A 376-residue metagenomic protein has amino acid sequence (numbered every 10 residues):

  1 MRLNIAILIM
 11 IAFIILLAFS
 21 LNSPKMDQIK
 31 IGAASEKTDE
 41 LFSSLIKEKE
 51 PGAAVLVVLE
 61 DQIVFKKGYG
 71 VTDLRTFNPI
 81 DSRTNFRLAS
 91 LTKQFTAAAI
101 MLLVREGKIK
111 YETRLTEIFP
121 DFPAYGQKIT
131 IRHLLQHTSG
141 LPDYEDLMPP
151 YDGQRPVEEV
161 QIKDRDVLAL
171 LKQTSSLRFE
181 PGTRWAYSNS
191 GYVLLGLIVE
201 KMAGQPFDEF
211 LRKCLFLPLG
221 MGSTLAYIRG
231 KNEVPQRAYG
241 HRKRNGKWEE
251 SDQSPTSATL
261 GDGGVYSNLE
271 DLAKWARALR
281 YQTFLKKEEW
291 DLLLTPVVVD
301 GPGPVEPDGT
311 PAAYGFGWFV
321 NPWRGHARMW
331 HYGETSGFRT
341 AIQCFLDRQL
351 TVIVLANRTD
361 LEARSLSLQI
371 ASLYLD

Functional and structural regions predicted by a protein language model:
R2-I7, I11-K67, E200-K213, L217 (+2 more regions): Catalytic loop of the DD-peptidase/beta-lactamase superfamily, centered on the K-T-G motif and neighboring
P51, L74-S188, Q205, R242-D252: Active-site-proximal loop and beta-strand segments within enzyme catalytic domains
V55-Q62, R87-K110, R114, L134 (+4 more regions): Alpha-helical scaffold elements that line and support the substrate/ligand-binding pocket of soluble hydrolases
E60-Q62, T72-L74, S139-G140, T359: Solvent-exposed coil/turn segments that connect beta secondary-structure elements in extracytoplasmic/periplasmic
V64, F122-T130, G140-L147, F179 (+3 more regions): Secretory-pathway/luminal and periplasmic proteins that interact with or process carbohydrate-rich
G68, E145-P149, Q154-E233, S257-A273 (+1 more regions): Catalytic-site signature segments of enzymes, centered on catalytic residues
I129-H137, T224-Y239, G303-F316: Charged/polar, low-hydrophobicity segments characteristic of intrinsically disordered regions and flexible loops
